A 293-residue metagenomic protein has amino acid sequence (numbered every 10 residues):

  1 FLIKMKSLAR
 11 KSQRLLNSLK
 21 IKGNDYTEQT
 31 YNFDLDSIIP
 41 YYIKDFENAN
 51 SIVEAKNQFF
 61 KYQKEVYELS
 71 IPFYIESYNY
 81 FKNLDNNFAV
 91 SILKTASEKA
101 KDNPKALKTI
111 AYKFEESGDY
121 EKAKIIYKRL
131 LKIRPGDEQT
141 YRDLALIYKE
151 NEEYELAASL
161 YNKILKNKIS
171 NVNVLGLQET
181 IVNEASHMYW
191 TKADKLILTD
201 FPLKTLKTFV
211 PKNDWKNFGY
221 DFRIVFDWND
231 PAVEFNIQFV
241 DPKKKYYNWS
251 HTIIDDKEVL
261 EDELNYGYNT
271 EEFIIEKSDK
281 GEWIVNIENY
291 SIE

Functional and structural regions predicted by a protein language model:
F33-D36, V66-Y74, D85, A100-L107 (+3 more regions): Generic helix N-cap/helix-start motif at coil->alpha-helix transitions
K64, S97-E98, K128-K132, L165-K166: Conserved structural position within tetratricopeptide repeats
E76-Y80, T109-I110, L144, A185: Structural register within alpha-helical repeat arrays
Y80-F81, F114, Y148, Y189: Residue at a conserved register position within TPR or TPR-like alpha-solenoid repeats
N83-L84, S117, N151, K192: Structural motif corresponding to the intra-repeat A-B loop/turn of tetratricopeptide repeats
K132, Y154-V172, S186-W190: TPR/TPR-like (Sel1-like) alpha-helical repeat modules
K192, T199-E293: Intrinsic-disorder/low-complexity signal
